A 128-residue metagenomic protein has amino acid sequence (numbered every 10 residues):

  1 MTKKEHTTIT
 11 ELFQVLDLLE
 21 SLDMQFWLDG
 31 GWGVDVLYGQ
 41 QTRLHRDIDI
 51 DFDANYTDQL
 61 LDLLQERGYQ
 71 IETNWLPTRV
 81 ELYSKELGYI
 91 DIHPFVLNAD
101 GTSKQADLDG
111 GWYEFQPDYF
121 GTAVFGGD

Functional and structural regions predicted by a protein language model:
M1-D128: Compositionally biased terminal segments of proteins
